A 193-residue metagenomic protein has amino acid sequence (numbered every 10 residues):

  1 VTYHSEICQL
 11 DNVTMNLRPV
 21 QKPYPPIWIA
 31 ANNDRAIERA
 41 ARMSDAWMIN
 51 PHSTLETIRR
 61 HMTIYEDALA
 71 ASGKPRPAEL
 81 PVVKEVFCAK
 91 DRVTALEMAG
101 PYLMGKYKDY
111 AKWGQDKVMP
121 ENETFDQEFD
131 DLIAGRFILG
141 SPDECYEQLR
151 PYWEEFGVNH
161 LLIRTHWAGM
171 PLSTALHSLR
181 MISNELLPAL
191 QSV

Functional and structural regions predicted by a protein language model:
V1-V193: Active-site-adjacent structural elements that line small-molecule/cofactor binding pockets in enzymes
